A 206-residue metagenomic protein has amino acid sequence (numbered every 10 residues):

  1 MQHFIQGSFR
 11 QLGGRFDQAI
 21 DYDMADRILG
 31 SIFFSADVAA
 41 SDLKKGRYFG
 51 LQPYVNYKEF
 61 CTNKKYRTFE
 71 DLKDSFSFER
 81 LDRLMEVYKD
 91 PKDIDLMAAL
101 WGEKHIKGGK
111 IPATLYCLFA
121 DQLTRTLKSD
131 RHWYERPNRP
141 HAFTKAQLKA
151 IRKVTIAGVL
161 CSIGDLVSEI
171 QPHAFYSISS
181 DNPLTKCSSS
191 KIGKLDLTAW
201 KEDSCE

Functional and structural regions predicted by a protein language model:
M1-E206: Terminal regions of secretory-pathway proteins
